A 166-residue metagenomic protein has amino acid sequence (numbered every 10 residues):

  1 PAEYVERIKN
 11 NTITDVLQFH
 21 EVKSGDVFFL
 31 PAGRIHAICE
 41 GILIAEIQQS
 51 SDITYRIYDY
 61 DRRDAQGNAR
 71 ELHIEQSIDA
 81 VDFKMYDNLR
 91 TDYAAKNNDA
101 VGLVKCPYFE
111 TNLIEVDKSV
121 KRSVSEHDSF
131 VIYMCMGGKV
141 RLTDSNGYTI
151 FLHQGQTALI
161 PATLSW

Functional and structural regions predicted by a protein language model:
P1-K9, G41, V116-N146: Glycine- and acidic-residue-biased ligand/ion/polar-headgroup-sensing regions
Y4-E21: Conserved AWS/pre-SET-to-SET junction and N-terminal core of the SET lysine methyltransferase domain, specifically
L17-F29, D144-T163: Short acidic-glycine-tyrosine-enriched beta hairpin
F19, V27, I35, I44-E46 (+3 more regions): Conserved hydrophobic/aromatic beta-strand scaffold that supports enzyme active sites
F19-H20, V27-F28, H36, V124-S125 (+2 more regions): His/acidic/aromatic-lined binding-pocket segments of jelly-roll/cupin-type domains and related regulatory beta-sandwich
G33-I53, H153, A162-W166: Ligand-binding loop in jelly-roll beta-barrel domains
Y55-H127: C-terminal amphipathic alpha-helical segment
N98, C106-T111, H127-I132, G137 (+3 more regions): Active-site lining segments that contact anionic ligands and/or coordinate catalytic metals
